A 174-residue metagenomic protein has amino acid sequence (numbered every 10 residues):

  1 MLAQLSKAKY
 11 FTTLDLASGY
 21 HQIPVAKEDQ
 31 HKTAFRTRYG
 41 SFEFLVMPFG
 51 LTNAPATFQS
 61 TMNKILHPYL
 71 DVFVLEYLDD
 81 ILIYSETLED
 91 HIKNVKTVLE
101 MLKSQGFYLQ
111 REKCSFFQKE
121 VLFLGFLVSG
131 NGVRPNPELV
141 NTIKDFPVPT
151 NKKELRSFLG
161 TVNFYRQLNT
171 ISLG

Functional and structural regions predicted by a protein language model:
M1-G174: Retroelement reverse transcriptase polymerase core
